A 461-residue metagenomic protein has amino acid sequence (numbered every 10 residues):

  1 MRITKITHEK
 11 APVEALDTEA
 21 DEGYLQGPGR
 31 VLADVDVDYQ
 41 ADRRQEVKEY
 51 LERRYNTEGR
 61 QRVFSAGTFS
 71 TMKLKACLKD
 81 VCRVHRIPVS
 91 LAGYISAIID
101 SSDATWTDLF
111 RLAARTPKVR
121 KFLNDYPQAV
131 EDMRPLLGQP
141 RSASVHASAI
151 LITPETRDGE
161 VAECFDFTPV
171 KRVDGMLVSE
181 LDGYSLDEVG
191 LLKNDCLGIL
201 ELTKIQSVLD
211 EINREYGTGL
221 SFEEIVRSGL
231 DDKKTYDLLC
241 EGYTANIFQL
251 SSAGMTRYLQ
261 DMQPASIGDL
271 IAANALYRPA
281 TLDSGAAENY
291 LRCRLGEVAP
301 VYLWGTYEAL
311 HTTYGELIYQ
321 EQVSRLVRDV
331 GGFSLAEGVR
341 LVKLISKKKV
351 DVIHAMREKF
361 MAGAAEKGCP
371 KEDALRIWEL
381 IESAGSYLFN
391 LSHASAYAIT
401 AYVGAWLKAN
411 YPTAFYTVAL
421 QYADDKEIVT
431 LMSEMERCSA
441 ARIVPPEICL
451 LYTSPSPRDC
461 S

Functional and structural regions predicted by a protein language model:
M1-S454, S461: Noncatalytic, beta-rich nucleic-acid-contacting surfaces in large DNA/RNA-processing enzymes
